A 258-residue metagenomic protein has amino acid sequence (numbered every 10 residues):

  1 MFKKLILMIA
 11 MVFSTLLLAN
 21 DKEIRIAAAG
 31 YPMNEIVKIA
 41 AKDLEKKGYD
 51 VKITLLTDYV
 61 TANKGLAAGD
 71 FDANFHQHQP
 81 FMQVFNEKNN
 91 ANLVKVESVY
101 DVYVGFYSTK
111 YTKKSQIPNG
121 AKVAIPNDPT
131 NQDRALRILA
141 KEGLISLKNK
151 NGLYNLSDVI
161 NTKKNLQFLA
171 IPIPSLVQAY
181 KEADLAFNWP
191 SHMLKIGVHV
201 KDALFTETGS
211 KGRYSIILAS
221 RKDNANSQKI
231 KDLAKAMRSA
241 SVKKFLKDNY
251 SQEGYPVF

Functional and structural regions predicted by a protein language model:
N20, V96-I145, K243: A conserved helix-loop-strand patch within extracytoplasmic ligand-binding domains of the periplasmic binding
N20-Y31, Y49-L55, K122-V123: Short, well-ordered beta-strand elements
E23-A40, Y59-T61, H78, V257: Extracytoplasmic "Venus flytrap"
T54-K64, N151-Q178: Short helix-initiation/N-cap motifs at beta->coil->alpha
L55-Y59, G69, A73-Q83, P172-I173 (+2 more regions): Beta->alpha turn/N-cap motifs
V84-V96, K110-Y111, E182, F187 (+1 more regions): Ligand-binding "clamshell"
Y103-K114, Y214-S227: A bilobed periplasmic-binding-protein/Venus flytrap-type ligand-binding module shared by bacterial periplasmic
N131-A140, M237-V257: Periplasmic-binding protein-like
